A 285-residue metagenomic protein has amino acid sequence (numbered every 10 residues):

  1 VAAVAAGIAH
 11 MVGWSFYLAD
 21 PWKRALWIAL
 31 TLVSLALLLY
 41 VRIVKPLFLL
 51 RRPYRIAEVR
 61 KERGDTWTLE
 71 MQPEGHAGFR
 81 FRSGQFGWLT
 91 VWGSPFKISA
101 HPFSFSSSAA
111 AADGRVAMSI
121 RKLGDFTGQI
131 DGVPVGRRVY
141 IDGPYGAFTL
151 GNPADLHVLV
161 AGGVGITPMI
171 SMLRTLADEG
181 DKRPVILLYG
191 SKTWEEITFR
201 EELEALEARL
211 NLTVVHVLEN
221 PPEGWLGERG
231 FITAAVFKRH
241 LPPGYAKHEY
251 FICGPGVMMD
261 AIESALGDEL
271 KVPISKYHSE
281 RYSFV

Functional and structural regions predicted by a protein language model:
V1-V12, F16-A19, V33-L37, D125-I130 (+1 more regions): Reductase modules of NAD(P)H-dependent flavoproteins
R24-A29, L39-K61: Canonical alpha-helical transmembrane segment with a positive-inside/aromatic-interface signature
F48-Y140, A177, I186, S191-T193 (+2 more regions): Ferredoxin-reductase
G84, G165, P255: Short, conserved phosphate/pyrophosphate- and ester-handling motifs at nucleotide-, phospho-/glycolipid
G143-P153: A short, basic/flexible loop-to-alpha-helix module at the beginning of a structural domain
L156-V158, I186, E249: Structural motif
I166-G180: Histidine-anchored nucleotide/phosphate-binding helix
